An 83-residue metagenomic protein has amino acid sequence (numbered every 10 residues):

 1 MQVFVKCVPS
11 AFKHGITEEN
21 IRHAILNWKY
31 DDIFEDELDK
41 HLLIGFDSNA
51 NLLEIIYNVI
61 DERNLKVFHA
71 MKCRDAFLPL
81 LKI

Functional and structural regions predicted by a protein language model:
M1-I83: Ribonuclease/tRNase effector modules and their secretory precursors
